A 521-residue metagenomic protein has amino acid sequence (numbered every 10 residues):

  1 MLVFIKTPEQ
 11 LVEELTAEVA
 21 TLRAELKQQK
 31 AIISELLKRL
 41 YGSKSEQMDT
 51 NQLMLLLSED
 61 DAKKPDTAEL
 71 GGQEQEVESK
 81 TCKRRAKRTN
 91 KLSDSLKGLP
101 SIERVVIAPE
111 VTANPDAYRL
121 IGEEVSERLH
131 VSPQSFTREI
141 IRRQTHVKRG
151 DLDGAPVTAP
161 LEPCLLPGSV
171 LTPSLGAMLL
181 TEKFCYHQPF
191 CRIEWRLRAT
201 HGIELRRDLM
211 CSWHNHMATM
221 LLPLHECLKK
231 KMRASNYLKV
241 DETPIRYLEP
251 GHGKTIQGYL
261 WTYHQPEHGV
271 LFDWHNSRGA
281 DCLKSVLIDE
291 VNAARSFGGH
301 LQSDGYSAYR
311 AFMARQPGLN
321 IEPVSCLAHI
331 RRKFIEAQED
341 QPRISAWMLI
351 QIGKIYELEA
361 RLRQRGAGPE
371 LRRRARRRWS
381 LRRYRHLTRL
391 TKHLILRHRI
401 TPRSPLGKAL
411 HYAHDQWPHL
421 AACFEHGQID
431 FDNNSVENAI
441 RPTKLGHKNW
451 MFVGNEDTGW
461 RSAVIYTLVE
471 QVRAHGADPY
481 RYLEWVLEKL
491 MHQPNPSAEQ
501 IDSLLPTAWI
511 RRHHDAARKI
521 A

Functional and structural regions predicted by a protein language model:
M1-P167, C211, K239-V240, S380 (+4 more regions): Short, flexible loop/hinge motifs at secondary-structure junctions
L2, K6, T89-S93, E103 (+2 more regions): Catalytic center-proximal scaffold of phosphoryl-transfer enzymes
